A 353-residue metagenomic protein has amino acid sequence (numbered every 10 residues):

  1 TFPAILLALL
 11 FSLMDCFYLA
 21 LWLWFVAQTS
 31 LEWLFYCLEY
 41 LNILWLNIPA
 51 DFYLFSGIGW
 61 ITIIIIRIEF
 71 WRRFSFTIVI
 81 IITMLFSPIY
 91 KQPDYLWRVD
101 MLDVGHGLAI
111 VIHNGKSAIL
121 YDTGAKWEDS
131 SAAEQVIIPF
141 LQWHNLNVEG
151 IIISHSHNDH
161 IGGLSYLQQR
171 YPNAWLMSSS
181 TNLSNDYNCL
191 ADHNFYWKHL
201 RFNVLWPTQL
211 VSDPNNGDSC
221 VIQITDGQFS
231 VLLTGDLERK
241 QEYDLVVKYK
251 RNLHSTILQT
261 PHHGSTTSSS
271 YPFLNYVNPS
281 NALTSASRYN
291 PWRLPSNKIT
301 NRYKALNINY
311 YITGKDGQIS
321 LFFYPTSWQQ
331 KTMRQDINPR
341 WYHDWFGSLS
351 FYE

Functional and structural regions predicted by a protein language model:
T1-D100, V111, N281, R302-Y311 (+2 more regions): Transmembrane helix-bundle segments that form internal channels/tunnels in multi-pass membrane proteins, characterized
A4, D100, I119, I152 (+5 more regions): Hydrophobic/aromatic beta-strand patches that form the interior of the parallel beta-sheet core in alpha/beta enzyme
S30, L102-D103, I112, D122 (+10 more regions): Divalent metal-coordination and catalytic microenvironments
D94-P139, W143-H144, N215-E238: Conserved beta-strand hairpin/beta-sheet module of binuclear metal-dependent hydrolase folds, prominently
L108, H144, E149, P172 (+5 more regions): Envelope-exposed proteins and targeting segments
A133, I137, S154, G162-L167 (+1 more regions): Active-site-proximal loop/helix segments of hydrolase catalytic cores
G150-I152, S156-D192: Active-site HxH/HxHxD metal-binding segment of metal-dependent hydrolases
W175, S179-N203, L210-N216, R288-E353: Binuclear metal-ion centers of metallo-dependent hydrolases, dominated by the metallo-beta-lactamase
